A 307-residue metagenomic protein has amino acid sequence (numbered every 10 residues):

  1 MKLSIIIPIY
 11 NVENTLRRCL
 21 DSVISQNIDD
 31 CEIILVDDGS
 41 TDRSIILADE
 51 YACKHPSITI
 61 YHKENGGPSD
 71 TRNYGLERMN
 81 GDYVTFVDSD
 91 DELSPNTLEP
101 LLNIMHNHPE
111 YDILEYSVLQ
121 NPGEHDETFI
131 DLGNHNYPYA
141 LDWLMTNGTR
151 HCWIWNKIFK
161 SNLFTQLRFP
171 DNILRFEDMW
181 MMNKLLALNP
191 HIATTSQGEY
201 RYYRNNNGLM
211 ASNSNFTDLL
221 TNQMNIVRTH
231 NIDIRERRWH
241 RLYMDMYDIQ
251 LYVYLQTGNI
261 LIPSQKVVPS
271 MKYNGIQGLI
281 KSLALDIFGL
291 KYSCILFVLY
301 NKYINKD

Functional and structural regions predicted by a protein language model:
D21-D30: Short, acidic, metal-binding catalytic loop of nucleotide-sugar glycosyltransferases
S22, D37-L47, G66-G67, D88: A conserved acidic beta->alpha catalytic loop
K63-M79: Glycine-rich, basic loop-to-helix element that forms the pyrophosphate-binding segment of sugar-nucleotide handling
V84: Short aromatic/hydrophobic "clamp" motif used to bind/position activated sugar donors
E99-N172: Flexible acidic/His/Gly-enriched loops in nucleotide-sugar-dependent glycosyltransferase catalytic domains
A140-F216: Conserved nucleotide-sugar donor-binding catalytic segment
G198-N206, A211-H240, I249-S270: Catalytic core of nucleotide-sugar-dependent glycosyltransferases
L255-D307: Membrane-interface aromatic/basic loop that binds lipid-linked glycans or pyrophosphate carriers, typified by
